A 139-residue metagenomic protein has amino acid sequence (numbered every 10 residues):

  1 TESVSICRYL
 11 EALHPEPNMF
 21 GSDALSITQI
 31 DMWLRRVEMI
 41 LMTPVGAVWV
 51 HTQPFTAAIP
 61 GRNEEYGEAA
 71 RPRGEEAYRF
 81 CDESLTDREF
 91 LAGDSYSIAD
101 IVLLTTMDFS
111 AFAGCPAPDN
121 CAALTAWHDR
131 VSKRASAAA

Functional and structural regions predicted by a protein language model:
T1-E68, P72-E75, D82, E89: GST-like domain detector, emphasizing the conserved glutathione-binding G-site in the N-terminal thioredoxin-like
A12, R36, M107, R130-K133: Residues within well-ordered alpha-helical secondary structure of globular protein domains
E16, E83-S95, A135-A139: Surface-exposed helix-capping loop/turn segments at secondary-structure junctions
I30, C81, D100, V131-R134: Residue-level signal for nonpolar/aromatic packing positions in well-ordered secondary structure
V45-A47, L91-C115, H128-V131: GST superfamily/GST-like fold recognition
C115-C121: Structural helix-adjacent loops and short alpha-helical linkers that scaffold large soluble proteins
A123-A139: Long hydrophobic alpha-helical segments typical of transmembrane helices together with their membrane-interfacial
